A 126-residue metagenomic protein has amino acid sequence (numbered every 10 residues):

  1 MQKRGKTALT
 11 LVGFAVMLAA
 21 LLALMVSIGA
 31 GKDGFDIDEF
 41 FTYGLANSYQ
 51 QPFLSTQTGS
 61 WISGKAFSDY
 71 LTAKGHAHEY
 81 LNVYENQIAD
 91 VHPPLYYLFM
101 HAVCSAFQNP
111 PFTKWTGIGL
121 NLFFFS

Functional and structural regions predicted by a protein language model:
M1-G5: Membrane-interfacial, low-structure loops and terminal tails that flank and connect transmembrane helices in multi-pass
K6-Y70: Transmembrane signal-anchor helices characteristic of membrane glycosylation enzymes that use polyprenol
M25-V26, M100, C104: Short amphipathic alpha-helical interface segments enriched in basic and hydrophobic/aromatic residues, used as
G31-G34, S105, N109: Transmembrane helix-loop junctions in multipass membrane proteins, especially transporters and channels
T58-K65, A77-A89, F99-H101: Active-site lumenal/periplasmic loops and adjacent helix-entry segments of GT-C-fold, multi-pass membrane
L71-A77: Alpha-helical membrane-embedding segments and immediately adjacent membrane-interface amphipathic helices
Y84-E85, A89-L98, A106-S126: Loop-to-helix entry region of an early transmembrane alpha helix in multi-pass inner-membrane enzymes
